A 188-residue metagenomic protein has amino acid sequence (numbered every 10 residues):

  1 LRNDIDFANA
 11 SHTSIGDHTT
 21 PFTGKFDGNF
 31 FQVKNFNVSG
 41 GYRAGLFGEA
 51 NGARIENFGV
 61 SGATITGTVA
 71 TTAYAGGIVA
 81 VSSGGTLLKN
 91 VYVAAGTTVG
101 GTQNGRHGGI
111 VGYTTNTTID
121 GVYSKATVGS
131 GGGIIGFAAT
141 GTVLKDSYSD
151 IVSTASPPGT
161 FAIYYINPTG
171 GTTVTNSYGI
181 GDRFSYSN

Functional and structural regions predicted by a protein language model:
L1-N188: Surface-exposed repetitive/solenoidal architectures
